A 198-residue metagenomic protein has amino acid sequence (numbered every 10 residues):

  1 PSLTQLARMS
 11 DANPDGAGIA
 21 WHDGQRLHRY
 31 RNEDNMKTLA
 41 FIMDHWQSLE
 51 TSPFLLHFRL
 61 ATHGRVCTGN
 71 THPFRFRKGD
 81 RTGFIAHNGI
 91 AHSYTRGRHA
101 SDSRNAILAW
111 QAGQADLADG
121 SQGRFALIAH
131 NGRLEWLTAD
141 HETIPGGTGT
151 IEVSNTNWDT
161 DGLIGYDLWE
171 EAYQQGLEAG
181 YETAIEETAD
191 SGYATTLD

Functional and structural regions predicted by a protein language model:
P1-D198: Conserved short alpha-helical segments that host acidic/polar catalytic motifs at enzyme active sites
